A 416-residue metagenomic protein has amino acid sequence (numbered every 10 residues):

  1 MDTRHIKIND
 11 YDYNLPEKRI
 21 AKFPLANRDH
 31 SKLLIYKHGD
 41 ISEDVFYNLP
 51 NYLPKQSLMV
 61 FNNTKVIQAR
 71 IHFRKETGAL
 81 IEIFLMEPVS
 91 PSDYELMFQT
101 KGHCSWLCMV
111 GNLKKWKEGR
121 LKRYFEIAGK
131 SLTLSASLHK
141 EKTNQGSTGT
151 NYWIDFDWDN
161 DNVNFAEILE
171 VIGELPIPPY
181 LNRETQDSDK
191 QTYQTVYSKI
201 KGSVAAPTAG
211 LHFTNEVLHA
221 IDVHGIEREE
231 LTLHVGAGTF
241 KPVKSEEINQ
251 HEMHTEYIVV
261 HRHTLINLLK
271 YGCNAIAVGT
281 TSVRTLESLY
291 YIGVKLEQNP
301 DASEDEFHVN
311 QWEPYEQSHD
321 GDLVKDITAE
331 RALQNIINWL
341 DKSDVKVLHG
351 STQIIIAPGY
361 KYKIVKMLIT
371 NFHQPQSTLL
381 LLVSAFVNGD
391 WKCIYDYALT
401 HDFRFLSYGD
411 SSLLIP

Functional and structural regions predicted by a protein language model:
M1-P416: Surface-exposed, charge/polar-rich loops and edge strands
